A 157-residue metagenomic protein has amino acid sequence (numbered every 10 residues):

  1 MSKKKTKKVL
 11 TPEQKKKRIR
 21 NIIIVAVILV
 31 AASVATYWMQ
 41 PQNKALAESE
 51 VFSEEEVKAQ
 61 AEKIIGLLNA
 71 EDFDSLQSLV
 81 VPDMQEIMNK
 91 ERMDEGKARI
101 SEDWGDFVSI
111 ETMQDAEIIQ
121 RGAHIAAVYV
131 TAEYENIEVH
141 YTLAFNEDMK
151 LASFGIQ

Functional and structural regions predicted by a protein language model:
M1, K17, L79, Y134-N136: Extended interaction regions within the primary functional domain
K3-K15: Juxtamembrane low-complexity tails/linkers enriched in Ser/Thr-Pro and polybasic
L10, K17-G66: Short, low-complexity N-terminal intrinsically disordered segments enriched in polar/charged residues
T11, R20, S49-V51, L68-A70 (+3 more regions): Short secondary-structure boundary micro-motifs
V51-M93: Core segments of small alpha/beta cavity-forming domains
A70, W104-F107, D148: Alpha-helix termination/capping residues and helix-transition junctions
Q77-H124: Short solvent-exposed beta->alpha transition segments
Q114-Q157: Exposed beta-sheet edge and beta->alpha loop/turn motif
